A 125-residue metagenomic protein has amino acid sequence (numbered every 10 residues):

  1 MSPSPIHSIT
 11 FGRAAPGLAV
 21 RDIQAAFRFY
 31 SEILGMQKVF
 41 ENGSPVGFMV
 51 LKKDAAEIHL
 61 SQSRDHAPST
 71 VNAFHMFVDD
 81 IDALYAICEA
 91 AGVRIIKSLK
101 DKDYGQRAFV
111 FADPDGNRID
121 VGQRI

Functional and structural regions predicted by a protein language model:
M1-A25, N72-F74, G122-I125: N-terminal beta-strand motif that seeds the catalytic metal site of vicinal oxygen chelate
F11, G17-E57: Core segments of cupin and vicinal oxygen chelate
R13-R21, M49-K52, S63-A91, R107-A112: Vicinal oxygen chelate
A26, Y30-S31, C88, D113-G116: Conserved active-site tyrosine of GNAT-family acetyltransferases
V39, V78, A90, D115 (+1 more regions): A beta-strand edge to alpha-helix "cap/lid" segment located at domain peripheries
E41-N42, K100-D103: Short loop/turn motifs at secondary-structure junctions and domain boundaries
A56, D103, P114: Short, ordered coil/turn segments that flank beta-strands lining enzyme active or ligand-binding pockets
S61, D103, V110, V121-I125: Short beta->alpha transition motifs characteristic of CBS
